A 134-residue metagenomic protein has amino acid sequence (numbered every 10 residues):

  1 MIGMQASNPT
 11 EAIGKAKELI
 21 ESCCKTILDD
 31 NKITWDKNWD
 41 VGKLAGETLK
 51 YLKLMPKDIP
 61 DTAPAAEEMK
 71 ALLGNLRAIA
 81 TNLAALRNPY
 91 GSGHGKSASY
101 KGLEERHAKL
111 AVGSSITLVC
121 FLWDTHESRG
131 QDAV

Functional and structural regions predicted by a protein language model:
M1-G74, A78-T81, T125-V134: Amphipathic alpha-helical interface elements
M69-Q131: Charge-enriched, short contiguous segments at helix-coil
